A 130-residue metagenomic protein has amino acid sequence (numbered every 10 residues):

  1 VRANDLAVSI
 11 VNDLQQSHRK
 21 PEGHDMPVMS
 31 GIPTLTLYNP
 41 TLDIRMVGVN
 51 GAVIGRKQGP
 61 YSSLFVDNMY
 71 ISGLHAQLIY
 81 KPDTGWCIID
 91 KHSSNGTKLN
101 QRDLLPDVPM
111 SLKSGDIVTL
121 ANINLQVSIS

Functional and structural regions predicted by a protein language model:
V1-M69, I117, S130: Intrinsically disordered, low-complexity acidic Ser/Thr-rich regulatory segments
V47-N124: Forkhead-associated
N124-S130: Edge beta-strands of extracellular beta-sandwich domains
